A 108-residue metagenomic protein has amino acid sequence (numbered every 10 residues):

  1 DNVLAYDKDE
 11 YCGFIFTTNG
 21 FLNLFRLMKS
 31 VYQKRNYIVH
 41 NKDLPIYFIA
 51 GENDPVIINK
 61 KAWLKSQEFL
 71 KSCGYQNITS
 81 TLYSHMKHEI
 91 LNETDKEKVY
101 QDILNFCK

Functional and structural regions predicted by a protein language model:
D1-I38, K42-I49: Alpha/beta-hydrolase
L4, K8, R26, L64 (+4 more regions): Replace "anionic and nucleotidyl ligands
E10, A50-E52, S84-K87: Short, histidine-centered active-site or binding-site loop motifs used for metal coordination, general acid-base
G13, P55-V56, E89-I90: Short strand->helix junction
G20, N59-W63, D95-V99: Residues at alpha-helix caps and immediate loop-helix transition turns in enzyme cores, especially N- and C-cap
F21-L22, S30-V31, H40, K71-Y75 (+1 more regions): Glycine-rich loops and low-complexity Gly/Arg-rich segments that provide flexible linkers or classic glycine-based
I46-Y47, E52-T79: Conserved loop-alpha-helix segment in the C-terminal half of the alpha/beta-hydrolase fold that carries the catalytic
C73-K108: Catalytic active-site module of serine/aspartate enzymes centered on a nucleophile-bearing elbow/loop
